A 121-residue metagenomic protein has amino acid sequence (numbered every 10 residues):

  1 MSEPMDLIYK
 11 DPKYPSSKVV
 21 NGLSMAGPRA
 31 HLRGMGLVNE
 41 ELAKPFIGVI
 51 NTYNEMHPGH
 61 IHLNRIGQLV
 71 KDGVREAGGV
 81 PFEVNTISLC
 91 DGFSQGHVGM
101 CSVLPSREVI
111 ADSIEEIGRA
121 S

Functional and structural regions predicted by a protein language model:
S2-E41, Q68, E76: N-terminal amphipathic/basic leader segments beginning at the initiator methionine
S16-G22, H62-P105: Anionic-ligand anchoring segments at beta-strand to alpha-helix junctions in alpha/beta enzyme folds, i.e., glycine
V20-S24, P28, L42, F46 (+2 more regions): Generic structural signal for well-ordered, non-membrane alpha-helical segments in soluble metabolic enzymes
G34, V38, M56, G73-A77 (+2 more regions): Change "in soluble alpha/beta enzymes" to "in soluble alpha/beta proteins
A120-S121: Conserved small/polar residues in nucleotide/adenosyl-binding loops
